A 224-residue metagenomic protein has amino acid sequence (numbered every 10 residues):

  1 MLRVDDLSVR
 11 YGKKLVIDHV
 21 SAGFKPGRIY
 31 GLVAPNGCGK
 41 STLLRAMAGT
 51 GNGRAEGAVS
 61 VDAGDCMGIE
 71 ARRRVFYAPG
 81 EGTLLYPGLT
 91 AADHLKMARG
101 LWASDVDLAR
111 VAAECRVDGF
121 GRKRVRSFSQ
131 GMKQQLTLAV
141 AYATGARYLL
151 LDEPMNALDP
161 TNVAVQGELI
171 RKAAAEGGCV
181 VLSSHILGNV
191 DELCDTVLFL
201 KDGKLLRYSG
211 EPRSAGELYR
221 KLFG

Functional and structural regions predicted by a protein language model:
L2, I17-D18: Conserved structural motif at the start of ABC-family nucleotide-binding domains
V33-P35: The feature captures the beta-strand-to-loop junction immediately N-terminal to the Walker
G49, G53-A71, R207: Conserved ABC transporter NBD signature motif
P87-L101: Q-loop/switch helix immediately C-terminal to the Walker
K96, D105-G121: Conserved ABC ATPase "signature" region
L149-E153: Catalytic Walker B motif of ABC-type/P-loop ATPase nucleotide-binding domains
S183-H185: H-loop/switch region of ABC-family ATPase nucleotide-binding domains
